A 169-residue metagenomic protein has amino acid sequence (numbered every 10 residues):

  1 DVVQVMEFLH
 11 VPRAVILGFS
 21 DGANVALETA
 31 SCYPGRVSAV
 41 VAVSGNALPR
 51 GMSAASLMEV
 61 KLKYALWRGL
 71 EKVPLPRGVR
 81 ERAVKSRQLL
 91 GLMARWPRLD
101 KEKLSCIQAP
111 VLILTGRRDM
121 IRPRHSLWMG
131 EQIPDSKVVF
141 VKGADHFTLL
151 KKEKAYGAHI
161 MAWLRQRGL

Functional and structural regions predicted by a protein language model:
D1-A14: Conserved acidic catalytic loop of the alpha/beta-hydrolase fold
P12-G51: Conserved hydrolase catalytic core segment
S53-K72: A catalytic-pocket lid/entrance helix-loop region that shapes and gates access to the active site across common
R87-K103, A109: Active-site nucleophile elbow and catalytic-triad environment of alpha/beta-hydrolase enzymes
I107, I113-T115: Short beta-strand/loop motif that positions the catalytic acidic residue of the alpha/beta-hydrolase fold
M120-H125: Conserved alpha/beta-hydrolase "acid-adjacent" motif
S136, F140-L169: Catalytic active-site module of serine/aspartate enzymes centered on a nucleophile-bearing elbow/loop
